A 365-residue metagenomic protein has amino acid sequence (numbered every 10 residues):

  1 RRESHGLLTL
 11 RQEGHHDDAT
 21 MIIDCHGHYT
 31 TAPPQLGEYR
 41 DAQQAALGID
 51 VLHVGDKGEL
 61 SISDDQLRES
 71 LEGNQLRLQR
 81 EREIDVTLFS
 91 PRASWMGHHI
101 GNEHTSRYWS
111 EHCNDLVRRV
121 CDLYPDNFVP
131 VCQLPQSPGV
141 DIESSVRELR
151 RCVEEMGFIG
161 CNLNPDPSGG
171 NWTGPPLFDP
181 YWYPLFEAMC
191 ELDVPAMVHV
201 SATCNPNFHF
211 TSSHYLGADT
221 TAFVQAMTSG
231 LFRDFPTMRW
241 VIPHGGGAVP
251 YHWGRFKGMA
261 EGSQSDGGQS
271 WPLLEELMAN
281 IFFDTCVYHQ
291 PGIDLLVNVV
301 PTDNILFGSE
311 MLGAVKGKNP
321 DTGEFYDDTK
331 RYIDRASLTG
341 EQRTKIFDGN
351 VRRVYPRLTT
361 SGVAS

Functional and structural regions predicted by a protein language model:
R1-R2, R11: Basic polycationic patches enriched in arginine
L8-L10, G14, D18-C25, A32-V86 (+8 more regions): Mid-to-C-terminal alpha-helical segments outside catalytic/metal-binding sites
I23-C25, T87-F89, P130-C132, C161-L163 (+4 more regions): Hydrophobic faces of well-ordered beta-strands that scaffold small-molecule active sites in alpha/beta enzyme cores
H26-A32, H199, T203, H244: Histidine-centered divalent metal-coordination motifs
D85-Q225: Active-site gating/metal-coordination segments in enzymes
M156-I159, L192-P195, T211, T237 (+2 more regions): Glycine-enriched alpha-helix->loop->beta-strand junction motifs that scaffold or abut catalytic
S168, A202-C204, G246-P250, F256-G258 (+1 more regions): Short, catalytically relevant binding-site loops at active-site mouths
G230, D234-E276: Aromatic-lined glycan-binding groove of carbohydrate-active enzymes
